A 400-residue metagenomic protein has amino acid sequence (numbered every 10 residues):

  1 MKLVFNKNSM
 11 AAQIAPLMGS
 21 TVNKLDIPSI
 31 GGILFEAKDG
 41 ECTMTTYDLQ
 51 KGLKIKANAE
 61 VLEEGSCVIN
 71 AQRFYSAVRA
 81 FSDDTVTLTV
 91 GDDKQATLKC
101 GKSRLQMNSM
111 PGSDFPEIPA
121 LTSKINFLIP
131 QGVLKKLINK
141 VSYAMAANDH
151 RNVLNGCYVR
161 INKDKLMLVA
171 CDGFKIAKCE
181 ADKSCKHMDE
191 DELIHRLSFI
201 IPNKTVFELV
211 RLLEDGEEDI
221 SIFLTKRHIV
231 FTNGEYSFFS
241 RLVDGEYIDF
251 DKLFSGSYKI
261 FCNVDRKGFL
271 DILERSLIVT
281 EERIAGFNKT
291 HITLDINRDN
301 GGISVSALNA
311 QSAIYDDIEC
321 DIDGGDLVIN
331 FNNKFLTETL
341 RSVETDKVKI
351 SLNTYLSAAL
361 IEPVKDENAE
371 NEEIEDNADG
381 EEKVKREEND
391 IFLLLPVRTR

Functional and structural regions predicted by a protein language model:
M1-R400: Structural preference for solvent-exposed beta-strand-turn elements and adjacent flexible terminal/loop segments within
